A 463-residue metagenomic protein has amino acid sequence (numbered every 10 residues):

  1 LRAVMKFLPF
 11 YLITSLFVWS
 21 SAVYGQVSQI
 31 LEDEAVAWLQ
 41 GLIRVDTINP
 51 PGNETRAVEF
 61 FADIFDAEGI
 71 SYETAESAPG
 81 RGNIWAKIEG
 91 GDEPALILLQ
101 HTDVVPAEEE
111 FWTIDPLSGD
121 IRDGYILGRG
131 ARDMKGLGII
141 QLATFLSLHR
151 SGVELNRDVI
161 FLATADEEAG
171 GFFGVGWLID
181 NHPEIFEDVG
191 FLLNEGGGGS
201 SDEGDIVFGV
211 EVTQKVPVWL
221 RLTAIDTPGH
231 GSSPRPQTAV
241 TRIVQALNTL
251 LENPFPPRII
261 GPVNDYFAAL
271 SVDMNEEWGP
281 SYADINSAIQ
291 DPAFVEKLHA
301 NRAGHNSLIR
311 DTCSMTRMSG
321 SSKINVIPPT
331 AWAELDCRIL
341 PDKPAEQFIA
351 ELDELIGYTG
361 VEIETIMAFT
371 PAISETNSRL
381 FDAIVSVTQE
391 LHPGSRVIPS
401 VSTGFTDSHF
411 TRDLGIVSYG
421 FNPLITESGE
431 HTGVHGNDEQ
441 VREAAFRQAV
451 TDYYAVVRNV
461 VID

Functional and structural regions predicted by a protein language model:
L1-L12: Bacterial N-terminal signal peptides that target proteins for export
S20-A22: N-terminal signal peptide c-region/cleavage motif recognized by signal peptidases
Q26-R129, L148-R157, L335: Acidic/His- and Gly-rich active-site-bordering loop/insert found across diverse amide/peptide-bond hydrolases
A37-T47, T223-D226, T359-M367: Acidic/histidine-rich, surface-exposed loop or edge segments in extracytoplasmic proteins
G90, G198-E203, P256-S322, P329 (+2 more regions): An extended, acidic, His-containing surface patch that forms the Zn2+-binding/catalytic region of metallohydrolases
I126, R132-G209: Acidic/histidine-rich catalytic neighborhood of metal-dependent amide-processing enzymes
G176-L178, S232-P256: A short core secondary-structure module
Q237, F348-I356: Short amphipathic alpha-helices in soluble, non-transmembrane regions that often serve as interface/regulatory elements
